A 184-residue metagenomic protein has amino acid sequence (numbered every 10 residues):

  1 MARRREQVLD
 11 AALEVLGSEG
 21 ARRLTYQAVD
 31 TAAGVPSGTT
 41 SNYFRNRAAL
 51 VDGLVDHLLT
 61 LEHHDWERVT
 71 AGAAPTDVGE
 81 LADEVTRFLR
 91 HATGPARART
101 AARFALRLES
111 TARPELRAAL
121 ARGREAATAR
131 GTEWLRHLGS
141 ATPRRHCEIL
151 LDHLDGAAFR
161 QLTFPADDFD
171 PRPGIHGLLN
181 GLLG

Functional and structural regions predicted by a protein language model:
M1, L16-E19, P36-T39, W66 (+2 more regions): Anionic, Ser/Thr-rich low-complexity intrinsically disordered regions
Q7, A11-G53: Helix-turn-helix
G53, H64-T100, C147-L150, R172: Hydrophobic alpha-helical connector segments
H63, G94-F104, T111-L138: Amphipathic alpha-helical packing segments from all-alpha helical-bundle domains
A73, S110, Q161-P165: Secondary-structure edge/capping motif, primarily at the C-terminal ends of alpha-helices and the immediately following
F88-L89, R103, R107, L150-A157: Short alpha-helical scaffolding segments that buttress acidic/His motifs in well-ordered protein cores
L116-R117, A121, R136-L183: Hydrophobic/aromatic-rich alpha-helical bundle segments in the mid-to-C-terminal region
